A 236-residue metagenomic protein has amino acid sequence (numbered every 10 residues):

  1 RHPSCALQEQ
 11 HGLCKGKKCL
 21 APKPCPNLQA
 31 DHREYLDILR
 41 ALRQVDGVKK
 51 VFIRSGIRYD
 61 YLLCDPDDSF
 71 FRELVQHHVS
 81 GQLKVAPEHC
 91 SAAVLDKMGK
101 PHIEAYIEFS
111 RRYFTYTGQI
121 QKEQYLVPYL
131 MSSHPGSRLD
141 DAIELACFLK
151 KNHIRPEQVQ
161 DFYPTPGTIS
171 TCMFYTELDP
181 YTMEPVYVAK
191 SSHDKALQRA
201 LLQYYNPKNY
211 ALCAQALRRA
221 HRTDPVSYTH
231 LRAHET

Functional and structural regions predicted by a protein language model:
R1-V127, M131-P135: Conserved SAM/AdoMet-binding glycine-rich loop
Q124-V127, E184-A189: Generic long, charged, amphipathic alpha-helical segments
G136-L149: Catalytic cores of alpha/beta
Q158, F162: Glycine-rich phosphate-binding active-site loops on the catalytic face of alpha/beta enzymes
K190-A216: Eukaryotic low-complexity, mixed-charge intrinsically disordered interaction/regulatory segments enriched in acidic
T229-T236: Conserved small/polar residues in nucleotide/adenosyl-binding loops
